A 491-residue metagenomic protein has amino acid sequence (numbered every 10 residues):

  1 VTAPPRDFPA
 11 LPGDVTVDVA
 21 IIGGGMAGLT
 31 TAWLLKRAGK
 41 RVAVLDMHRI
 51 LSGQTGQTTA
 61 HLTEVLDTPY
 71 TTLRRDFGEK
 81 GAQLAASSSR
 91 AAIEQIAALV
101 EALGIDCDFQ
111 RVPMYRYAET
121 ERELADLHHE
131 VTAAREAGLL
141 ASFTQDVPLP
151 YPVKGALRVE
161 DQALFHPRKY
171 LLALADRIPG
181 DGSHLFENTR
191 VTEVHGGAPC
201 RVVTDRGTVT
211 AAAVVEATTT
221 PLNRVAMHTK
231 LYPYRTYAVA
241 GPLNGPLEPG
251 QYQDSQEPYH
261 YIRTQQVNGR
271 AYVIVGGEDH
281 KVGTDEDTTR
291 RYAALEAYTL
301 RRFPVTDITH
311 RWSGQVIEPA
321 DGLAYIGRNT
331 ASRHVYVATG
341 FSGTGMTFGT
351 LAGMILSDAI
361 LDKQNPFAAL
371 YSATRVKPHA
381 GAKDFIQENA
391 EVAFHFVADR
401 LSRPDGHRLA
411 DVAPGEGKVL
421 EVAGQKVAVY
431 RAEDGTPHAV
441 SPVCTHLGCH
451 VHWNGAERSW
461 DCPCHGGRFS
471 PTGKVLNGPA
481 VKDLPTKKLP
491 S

Functional and structural regions predicted by a protein language model:
V1, T68-R74, A97-A173: Flavin (FAD/FMN) cofactor-binding and adjacent substrate-gating region of FAD-dependent oxidoreductase domains
V1-V19, R37, K474, V481-K488: Extreme N-terminal leader/targeting segments of oxidoreductases
V17-V44: N-terminal Rossmann-like FAD-binding beta1-loop-alpha1 element of flavoenzymes
Q57-S88: Glycine-rich active-site loop/strand segments that organize a redox cofactor
A125, T132-A137, A156-A212: Helical element adjacent to the flavin cofactor pocket in flavoenzyme catalytic cores
E193-Q265, H395, L409-A410: Flavin-dependent oxidoreductases
V239, V419-S491: Rieske [2Fe-2S] iron-sulfur-binding domain
Q256-E257, K281-A297, R301-F385, V440: C-terminal catalytic lobe of FAD-dependent flavoproteins
